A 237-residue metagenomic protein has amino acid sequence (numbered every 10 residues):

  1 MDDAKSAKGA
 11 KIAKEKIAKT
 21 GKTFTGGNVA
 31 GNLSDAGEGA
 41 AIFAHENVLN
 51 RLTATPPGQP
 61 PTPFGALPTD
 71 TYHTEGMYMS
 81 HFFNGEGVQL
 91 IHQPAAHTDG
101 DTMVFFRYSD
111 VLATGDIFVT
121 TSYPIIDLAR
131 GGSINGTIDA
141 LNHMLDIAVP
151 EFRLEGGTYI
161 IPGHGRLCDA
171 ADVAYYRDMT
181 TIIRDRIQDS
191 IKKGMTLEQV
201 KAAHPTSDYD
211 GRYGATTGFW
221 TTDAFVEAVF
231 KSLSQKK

Functional and structural regions predicted by a protein language model:
M1-D3, K19-K22, H97, H164: Histidine-centered divalent metal-coordination motifs
D3, A54, T74, T120 (+4 more regions): Generic structural "secondary-structure junction" signal
K5-I17, F43, N50-R51, P56-A66 (+6 more regions): Mature soluble domains of exported/periplasmic/lumenal proteins and thiol-rich metal-chelating peptides
S6-I12, T20, F24, P150-G156 (+1 more regions): Accessory terminal helices/loops
T20-Q93, T98-D99, Y108, A148: Metallo-beta-lactamase
G37-E38, E46, L52, P56 (+8 more regions): Sec/Tat-exported extracytoplasmic proteins
D70, M79-S80, I125-A129, D189: Short, well-ordered beta-strand elements within core beta-sheets of diverse protein domains
G87, I91-I182: Metallo-beta-lactamase
